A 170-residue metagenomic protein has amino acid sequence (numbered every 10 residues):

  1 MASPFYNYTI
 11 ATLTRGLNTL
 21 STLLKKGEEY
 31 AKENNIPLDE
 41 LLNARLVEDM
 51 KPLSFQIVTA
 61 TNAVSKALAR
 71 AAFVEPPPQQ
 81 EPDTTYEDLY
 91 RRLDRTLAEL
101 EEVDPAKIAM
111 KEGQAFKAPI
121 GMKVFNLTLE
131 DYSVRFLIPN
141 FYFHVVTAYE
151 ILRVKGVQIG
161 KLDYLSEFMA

Functional and structural regions predicted by a protein language model:
A2, P78-P82, E130-D131: A short, mixed-charge helix-start or loop-turn motif at secondary-structure junctions
S3-K26, D39, L46-D49, L53-A69 (+2 more regions): Aromatic-residue-lined binding/catalytic grooves and analogous aromatic/hydrophobic interfacial grooves in multimeric
L20-N34, A148, L152: Long, well-ordered alpha-helical segments
E33-L42, E102-S133, L165: Acidic interhelical loop/turn segments
L42-P76, N126-G160: Short, contiguous alpha-helical
S65-A106: Helix-adjacent hinge/juxtasegments
K161-A170: Short, highly charged C-terminal tails/helix-capping segments
